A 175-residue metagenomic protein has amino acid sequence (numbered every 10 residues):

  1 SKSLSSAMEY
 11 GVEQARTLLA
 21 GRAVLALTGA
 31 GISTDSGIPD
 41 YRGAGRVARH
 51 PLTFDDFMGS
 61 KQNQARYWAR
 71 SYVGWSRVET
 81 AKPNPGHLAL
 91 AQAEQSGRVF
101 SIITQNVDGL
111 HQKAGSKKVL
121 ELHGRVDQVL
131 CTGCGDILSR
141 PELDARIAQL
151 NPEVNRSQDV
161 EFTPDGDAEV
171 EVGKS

Functional and structural regions predicted by a protein language model:
S1-S175: Conserved catalytic core of sirtuin-type NAD+-dependent deacylases
